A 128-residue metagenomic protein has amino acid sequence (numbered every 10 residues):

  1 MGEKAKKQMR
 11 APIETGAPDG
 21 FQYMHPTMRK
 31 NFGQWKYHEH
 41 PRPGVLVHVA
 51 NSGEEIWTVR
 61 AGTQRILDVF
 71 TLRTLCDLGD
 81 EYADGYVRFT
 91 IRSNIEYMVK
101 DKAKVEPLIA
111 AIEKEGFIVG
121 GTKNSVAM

Functional and structural regions predicted by a protein language model:
M1-E14: Intrinsically disordered, low-structural-confidence terminal and linker regions
P18-L67, M128: Short glycine-/aliphatic-rich beta-strand segments at the starts of folded cytosolic domains
F32-W35, I56-M128: Small-residue-enriched alpha-helical segments and adjacent helix-cap loops that form tight helix-helix packing
